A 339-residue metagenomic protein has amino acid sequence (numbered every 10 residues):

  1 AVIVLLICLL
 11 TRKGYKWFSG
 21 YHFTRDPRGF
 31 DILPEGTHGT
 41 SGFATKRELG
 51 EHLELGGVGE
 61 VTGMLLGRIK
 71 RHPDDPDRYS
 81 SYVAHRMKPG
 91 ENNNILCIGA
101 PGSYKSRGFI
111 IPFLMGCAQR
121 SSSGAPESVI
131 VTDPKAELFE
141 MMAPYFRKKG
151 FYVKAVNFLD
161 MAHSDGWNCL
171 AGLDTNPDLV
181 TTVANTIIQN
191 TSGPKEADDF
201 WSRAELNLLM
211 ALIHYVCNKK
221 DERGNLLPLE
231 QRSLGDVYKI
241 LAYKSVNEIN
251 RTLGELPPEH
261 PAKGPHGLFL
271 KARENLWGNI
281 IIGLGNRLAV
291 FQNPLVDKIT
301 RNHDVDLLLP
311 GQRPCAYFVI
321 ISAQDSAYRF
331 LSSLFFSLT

Functional and structural regions predicted by a protein language model:
A1-M115, R120-G124, F330: Basic- and hydrophobic-enriched, low-structure N-terminal and domain-boundary segments that flank ATP-binding catalytic
P73-S80, R86-T339: P-loop NTPase motor domains
